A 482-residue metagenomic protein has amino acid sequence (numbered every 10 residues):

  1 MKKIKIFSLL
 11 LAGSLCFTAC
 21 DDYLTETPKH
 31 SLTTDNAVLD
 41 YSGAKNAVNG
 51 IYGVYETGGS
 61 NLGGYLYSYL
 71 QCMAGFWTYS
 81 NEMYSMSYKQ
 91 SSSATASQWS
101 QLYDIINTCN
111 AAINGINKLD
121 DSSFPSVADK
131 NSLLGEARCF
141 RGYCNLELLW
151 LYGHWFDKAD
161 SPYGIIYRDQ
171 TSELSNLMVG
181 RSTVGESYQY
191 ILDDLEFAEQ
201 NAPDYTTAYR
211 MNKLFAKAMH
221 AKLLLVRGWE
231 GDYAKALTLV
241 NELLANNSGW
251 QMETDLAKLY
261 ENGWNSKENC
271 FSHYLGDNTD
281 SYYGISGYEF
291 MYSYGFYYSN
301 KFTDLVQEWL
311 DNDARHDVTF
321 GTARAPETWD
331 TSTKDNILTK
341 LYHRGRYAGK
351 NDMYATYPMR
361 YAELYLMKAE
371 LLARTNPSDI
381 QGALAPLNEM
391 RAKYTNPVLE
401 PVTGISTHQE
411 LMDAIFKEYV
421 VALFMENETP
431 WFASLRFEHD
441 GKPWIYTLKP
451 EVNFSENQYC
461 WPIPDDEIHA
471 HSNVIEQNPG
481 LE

Functional and structural regions predicted by a protein language model:
M1-T18: Sec-dependent bacterial lipoprotein signal peptides
C20-Y67, F296, W309-L310, V398-L399 (+1 more regions): Membrane-proximal, proline-rich intrinsically disordered regions
D35, L62-F76, G153-I166, D204 (+2 more regions): Short, surface-exposed recognition loops and adjoining beta-strand edges that mediate ligand/DNA contacts, enriched
V48, I106-C109, Y188, L195 (+3 more regions): Inward-facing hydrophobic residues that define packing positions of alpha-helical scaffold repeats
N81-Y152, S182, E199-D204, N351-T356 (+3 more regions): Conserved, well-structured interaction surfaces
S126-A128, L151-Q189: Short coil/linker segments at helix-helix boundaries
G228-G231, L237-G349, Y354-R360, E410-W431 (+1 more regions): Extended ligand-binding clefts on enzyme/binding-domain cores
